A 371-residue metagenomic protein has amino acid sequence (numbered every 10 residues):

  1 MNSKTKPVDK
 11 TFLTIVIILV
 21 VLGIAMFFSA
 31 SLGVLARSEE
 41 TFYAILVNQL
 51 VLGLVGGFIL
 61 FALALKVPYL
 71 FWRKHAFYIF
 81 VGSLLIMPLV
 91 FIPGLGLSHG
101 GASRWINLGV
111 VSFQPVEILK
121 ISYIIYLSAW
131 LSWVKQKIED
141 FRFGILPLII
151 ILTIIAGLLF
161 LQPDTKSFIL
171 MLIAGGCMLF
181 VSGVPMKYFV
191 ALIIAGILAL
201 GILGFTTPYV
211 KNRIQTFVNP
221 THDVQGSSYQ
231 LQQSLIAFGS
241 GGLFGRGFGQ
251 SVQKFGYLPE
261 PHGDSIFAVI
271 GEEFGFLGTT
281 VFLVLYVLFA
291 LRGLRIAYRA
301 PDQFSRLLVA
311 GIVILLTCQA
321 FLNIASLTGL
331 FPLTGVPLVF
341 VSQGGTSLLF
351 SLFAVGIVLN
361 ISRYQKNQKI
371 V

Functional and structural regions predicted by a protein language model:
M1-N2, F321-V371: A juxtamembrane structural motif centered on a specific transmembrane helix
N2-I17: N-terminal membrane topogenic signal
I15-V21, S29, A36-Q230, A268-G329 (+2 more regions): Hydrophobic alpha-helical transmembrane segments of multi-pass inner membrane proteins, especially in bacterial systems
S29-L32, S251, S342, S347: Short linear Ser/Thr-Pro motifs
G109-L119, L161-P163, G242, R246-G247 (+1 more regions): Glycine/serine-rich anion-binding loops at beta->alpha junctions that coordinate negatively charged ligand groups
G242-F274, A300, F304: Long extracytoplasmic/lumenal interhelical loops at the membrane interface of multi-pass membrane proteins
